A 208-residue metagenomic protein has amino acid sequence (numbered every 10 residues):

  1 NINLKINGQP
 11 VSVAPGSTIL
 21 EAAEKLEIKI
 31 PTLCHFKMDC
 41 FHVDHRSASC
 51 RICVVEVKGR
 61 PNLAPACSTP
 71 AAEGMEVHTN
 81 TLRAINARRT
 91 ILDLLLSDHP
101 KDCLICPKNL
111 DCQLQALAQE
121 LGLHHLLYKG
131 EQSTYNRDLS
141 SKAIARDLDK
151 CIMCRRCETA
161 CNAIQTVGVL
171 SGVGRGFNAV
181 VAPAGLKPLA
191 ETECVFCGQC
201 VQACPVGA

Functional and structural regions predicted by a protein language model:
N1-Q9: Eukaryote-biased recognition of intrinsically disordered, low-complexity regulatory segments
G8-E73, L82-N86: N-terminal cofactor/phosphate-binding cores enriched in small/glycine residues, especially glycine-rich loops such as
R51-F196, V201-A208: Fe-S ferredoxin-like electron-transfer domains and their immediately adjacent linker/connector regions across
